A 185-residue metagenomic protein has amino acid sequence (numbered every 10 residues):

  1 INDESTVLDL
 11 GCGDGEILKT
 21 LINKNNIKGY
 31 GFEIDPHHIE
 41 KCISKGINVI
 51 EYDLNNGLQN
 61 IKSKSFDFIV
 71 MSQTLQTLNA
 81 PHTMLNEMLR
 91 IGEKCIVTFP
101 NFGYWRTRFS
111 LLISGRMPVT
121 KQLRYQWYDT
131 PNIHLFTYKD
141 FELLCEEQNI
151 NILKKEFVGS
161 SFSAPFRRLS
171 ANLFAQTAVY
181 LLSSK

Functional and structural regions predicted by a protein language model:
I1-S5: Short helix-loop-beta connector
G11-G13: Class I SAM-dependent methyltransferase "Motif I" SAM/SAH-binding loop
E16, T20-G57: Class I SAM-dependent methyltransferase SAM/SAH-binding core
G57-S63: Short conserved loop adjoining the S-adenosyl-L-methionine
F68-N79: A short SAM/SAH-binding and catalytic strip from SAM-dependent methyltransferases
H82-R90, K94-S184: S-adenosyl-L-methionine-dependent methyltransferase catalytic module, highlighting the catalytic core
